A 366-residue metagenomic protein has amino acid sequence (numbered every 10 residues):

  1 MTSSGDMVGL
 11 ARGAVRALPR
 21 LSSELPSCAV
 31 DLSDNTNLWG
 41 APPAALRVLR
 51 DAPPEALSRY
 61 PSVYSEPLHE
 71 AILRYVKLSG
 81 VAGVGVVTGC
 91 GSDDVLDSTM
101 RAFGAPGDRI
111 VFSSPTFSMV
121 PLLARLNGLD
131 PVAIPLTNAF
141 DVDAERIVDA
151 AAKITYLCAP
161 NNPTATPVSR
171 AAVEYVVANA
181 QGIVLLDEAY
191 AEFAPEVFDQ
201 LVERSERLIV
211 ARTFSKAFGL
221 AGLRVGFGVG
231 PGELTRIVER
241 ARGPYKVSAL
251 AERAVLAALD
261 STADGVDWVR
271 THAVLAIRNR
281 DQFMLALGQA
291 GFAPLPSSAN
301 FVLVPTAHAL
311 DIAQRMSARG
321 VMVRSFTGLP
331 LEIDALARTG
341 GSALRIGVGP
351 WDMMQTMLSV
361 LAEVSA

Functional and structural regions predicted by a protein language model:
T2-D94, S98: N-terminal small-domain helix-loop-helix segment of the aminotransferase-like
C28-V30, L223, S298-N300, I333 (+1 more regions): Short amphipathic alpha-helical segments
L57-N179, L185, Y190-I209: Conserved core of the PLP fold type I
R207-G288, F292-L295: PLP-dependent aminotransferase class I/II
V229, L303-P305, G347-G349: Short hydrophobic/aromatic beta-strand micro-patches that form the beta-sheet surface supporting nucleotide- or nucleic
I277, L287-G320: Conserved PLP-binding catalytic core of the aspartate aminotransferase-like
L329-A366: PLP-dependent enzyme catalytic core of the Aspartate aminotransferase-like
